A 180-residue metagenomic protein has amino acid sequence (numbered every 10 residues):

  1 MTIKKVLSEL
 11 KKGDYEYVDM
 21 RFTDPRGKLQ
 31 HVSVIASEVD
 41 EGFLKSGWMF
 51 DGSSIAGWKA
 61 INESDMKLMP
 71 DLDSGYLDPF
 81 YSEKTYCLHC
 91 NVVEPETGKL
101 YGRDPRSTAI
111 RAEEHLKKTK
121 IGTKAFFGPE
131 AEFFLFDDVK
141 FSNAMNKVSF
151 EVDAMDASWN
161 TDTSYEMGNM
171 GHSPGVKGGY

Functional and structural regions predicted by a protein language model:
M1-Y180: Glycine-rich, acidic/polar active-site loops that bind/position phosphate-bearing ligands
